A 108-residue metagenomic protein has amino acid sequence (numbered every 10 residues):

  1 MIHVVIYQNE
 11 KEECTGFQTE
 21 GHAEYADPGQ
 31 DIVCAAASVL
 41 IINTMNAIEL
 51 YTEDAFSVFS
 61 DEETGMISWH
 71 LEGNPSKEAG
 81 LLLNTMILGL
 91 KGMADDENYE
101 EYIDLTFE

Functional and structural regions predicted by a protein language model:
M1-I32, I41-I42, N46-E108: N-terminal intrinsically disordered, cationic/polar leader segments that include organellar targeting peptides
A35: A short mixed-secondary-structure module that forms the rim of ligand-binding clefts
